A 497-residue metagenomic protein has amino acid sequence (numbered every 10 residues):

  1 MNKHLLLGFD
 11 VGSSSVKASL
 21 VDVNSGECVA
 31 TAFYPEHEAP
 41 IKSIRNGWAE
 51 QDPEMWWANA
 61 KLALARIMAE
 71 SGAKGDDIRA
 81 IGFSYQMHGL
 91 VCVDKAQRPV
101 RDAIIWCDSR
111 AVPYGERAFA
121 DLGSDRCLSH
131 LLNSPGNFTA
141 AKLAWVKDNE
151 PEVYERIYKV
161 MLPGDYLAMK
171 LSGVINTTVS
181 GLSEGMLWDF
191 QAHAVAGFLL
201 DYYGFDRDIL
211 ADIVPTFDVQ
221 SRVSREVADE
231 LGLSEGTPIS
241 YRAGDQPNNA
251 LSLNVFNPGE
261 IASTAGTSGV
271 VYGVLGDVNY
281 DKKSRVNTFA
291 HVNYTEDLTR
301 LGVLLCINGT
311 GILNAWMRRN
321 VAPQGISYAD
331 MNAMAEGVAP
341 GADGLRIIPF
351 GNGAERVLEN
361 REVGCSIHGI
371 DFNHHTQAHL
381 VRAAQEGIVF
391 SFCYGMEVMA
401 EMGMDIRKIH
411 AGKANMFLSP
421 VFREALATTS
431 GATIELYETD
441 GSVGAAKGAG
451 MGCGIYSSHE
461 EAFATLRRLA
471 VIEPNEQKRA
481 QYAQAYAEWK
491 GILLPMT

Functional and structural regions predicted by a protein language model:
M1-R101, P113, S129, R156 (+7 more regions): N-terminal glycine/serine-rich phosphate-binding loop of ATP-dependent small-molecule kinases, especially carbohydrate
L6-G8, L20, V112, F119-N176 (+4 more regions): Active-site core segments that coordinate phosphate-bearing ligands/cofactors across diverse enzyme families
Y34-P40, T216-V219, G353, N373 (+1 more regions): Short, solvent-exposed coil/turn elements at secondary-structure transition points
Q86, D218, A414: Flexible loop residues that form catalytic and substrate-binding hotspots at small-molecule/glycan-binding clefts
V100-A103, E260: Conserved PLP-anchoring active-site segment centered on the Schiff-base-forming lysine
D108: Carbohydrate-associated surface elements
A211-V219, N332-A335: Short linear loop/turn motifs
